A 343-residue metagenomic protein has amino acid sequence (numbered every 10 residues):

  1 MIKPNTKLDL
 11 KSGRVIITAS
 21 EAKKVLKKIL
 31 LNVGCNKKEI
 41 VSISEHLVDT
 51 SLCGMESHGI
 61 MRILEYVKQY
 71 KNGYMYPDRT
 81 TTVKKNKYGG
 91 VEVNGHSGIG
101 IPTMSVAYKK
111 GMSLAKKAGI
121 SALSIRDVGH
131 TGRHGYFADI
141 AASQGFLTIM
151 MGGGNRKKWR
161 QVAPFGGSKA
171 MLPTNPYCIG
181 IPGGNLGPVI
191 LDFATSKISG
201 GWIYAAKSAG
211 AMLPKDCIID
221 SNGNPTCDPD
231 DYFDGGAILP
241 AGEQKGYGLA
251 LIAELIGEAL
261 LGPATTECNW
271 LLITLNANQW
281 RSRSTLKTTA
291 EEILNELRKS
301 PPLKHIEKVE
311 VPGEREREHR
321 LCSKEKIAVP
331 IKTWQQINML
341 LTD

Functional and structural regions predicted by a protein language model:
I2-A19, K24-I43, I60-Y74, A206 (+3 more regions): Acidic, glycine/proline-rich low-complexity segments that act as flexible tails and inter-domain linkers
I2-I17, A22-V25, L261-D343: Catalytic-core signal marking the mid-to-C-terminal active-site face
G59-M112: Active-site cofactor/substrate anionic-group-binding motifs, chiefly glycine- and Lys/Arg-rich phosphate-binding loops
V91-G184: A generic, well-ordered mixed alpha/beta core segment in the N-terminal half of proteins
G145-Q161, A253-L271: Glycine-rich phosphate/pyrophosphate-binding loops and their adjacent beta-strand/loop elements at enzyme active sites
K157-D230: Phosphate/diphosphate-binding glycine-rich loops and adjacent basic-rich segments that engage nucleotide
G201, K207-A264: Secondary-shell segments that build the walls of catalytic and ion/ligand-binding clefts
